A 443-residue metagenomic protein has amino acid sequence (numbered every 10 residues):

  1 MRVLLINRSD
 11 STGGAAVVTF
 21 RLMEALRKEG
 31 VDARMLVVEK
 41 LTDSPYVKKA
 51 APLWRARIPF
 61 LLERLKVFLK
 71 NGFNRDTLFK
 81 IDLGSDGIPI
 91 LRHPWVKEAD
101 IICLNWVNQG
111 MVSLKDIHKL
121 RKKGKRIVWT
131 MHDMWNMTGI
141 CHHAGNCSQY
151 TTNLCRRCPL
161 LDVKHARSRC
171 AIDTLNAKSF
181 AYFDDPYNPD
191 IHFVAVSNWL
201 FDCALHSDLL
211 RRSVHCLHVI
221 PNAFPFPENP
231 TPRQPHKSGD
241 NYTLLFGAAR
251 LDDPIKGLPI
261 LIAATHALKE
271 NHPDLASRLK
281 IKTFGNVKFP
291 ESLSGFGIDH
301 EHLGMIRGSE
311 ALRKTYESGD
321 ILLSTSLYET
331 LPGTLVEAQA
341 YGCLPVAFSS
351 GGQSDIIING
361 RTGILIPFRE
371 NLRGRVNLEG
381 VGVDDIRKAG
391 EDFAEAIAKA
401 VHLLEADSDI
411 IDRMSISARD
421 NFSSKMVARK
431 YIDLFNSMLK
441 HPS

Functional and structural regions predicted by a protein language model:
T138-H142, H165-C216, F224-F226: A short, active-site helix/loop in glycosyltransferases that binds the activated sugar's phosphate group
V194, P235-K256, I262-H266: Conserved donor-binding/catalytic core segment of Leloir-type glycosyltransferases
H272-R278, V287-E310: Nucleotide-activated donor-binding/catalytic signature segment of Leloir-type glycosyltransferases, i.e., the conserved
R313, P332-A340, S354-D355, R361: Short alpha-helical segment that forms part of, or immediately flanks, the ligand-binding pocket in carbohydrate-active
K314-G319: Short alpha-helical donor nucleotide-sugar binding micro-motif in glycosyltransferases
L327: Aromatic "clamp/platform" in nucleotide-sugar-dependent glycosyltransferases that forms part of the donor/acceptor
L344-A347, I357, I364-L365: Short hydrophobic beta-strand element within catalytic cores of glycosyltransferases and related nucleotide-activated
K399, A406-S424: A short, well-ordered alpha-helix in the C-terminal region of glycosyltransferases
